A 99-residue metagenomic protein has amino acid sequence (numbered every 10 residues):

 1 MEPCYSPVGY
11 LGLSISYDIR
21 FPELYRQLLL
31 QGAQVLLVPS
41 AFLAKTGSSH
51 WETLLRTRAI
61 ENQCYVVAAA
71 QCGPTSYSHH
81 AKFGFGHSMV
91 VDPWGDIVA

Functional and structural regions predicted by a protein language model:
M1, Y17: Short, flexible active-site-adjacent loop segments at beta-strand->alpha-helix junctions, enriched in small/polar
E2-S6: Short acidic-hydrophobic surface loop/beta-edge motif
Y10, I19-A99: CN hydrolase (nitrilase-like) catalytic-core segments centered on the catalytic cysteine and neighboring Lys/Glu
S14: Internal catalytic-core helix/loop-beta-alpha segment that presents or stabilizes conserved functional determinants
